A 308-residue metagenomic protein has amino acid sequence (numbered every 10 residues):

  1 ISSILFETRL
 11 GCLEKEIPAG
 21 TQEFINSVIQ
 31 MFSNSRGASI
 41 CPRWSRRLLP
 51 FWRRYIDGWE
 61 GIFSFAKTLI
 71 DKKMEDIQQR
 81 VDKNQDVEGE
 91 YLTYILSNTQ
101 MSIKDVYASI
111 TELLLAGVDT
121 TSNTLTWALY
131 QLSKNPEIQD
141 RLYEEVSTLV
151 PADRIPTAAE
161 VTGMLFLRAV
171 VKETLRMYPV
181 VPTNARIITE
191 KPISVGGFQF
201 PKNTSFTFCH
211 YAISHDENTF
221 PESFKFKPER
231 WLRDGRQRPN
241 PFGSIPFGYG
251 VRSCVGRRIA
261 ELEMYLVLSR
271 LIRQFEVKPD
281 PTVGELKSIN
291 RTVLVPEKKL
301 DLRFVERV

Functional and structural regions predicted by a protein language model:
I1, G58, I62-L69, Y94-S147 (+6 more regions): Central I-helix of cytochrome P450 enzymes
S2-F6, G20-K72, K104, P151-I155 (+1 more regions): Cytochrome P450 catalytic-domain helical core, especially the substrate-recognition surface and oxygen-activation
S3, G11-G20, R43-F65, V81-D86 (+4 more regions): Cytochrome P450
S27-Q30, N34, G58-L125, T157-M164 (+2 more regions): Conserved cytochrome P450 catalytic core segment spanning the I/J/K helices
S64, T68, P156-G196, E217: Conserved cytochrome P450 K-helix E-x-x-R motif and the immediately C-terminal K′/meander segment
A116, G196, R233-M264, S288-R291: Cytochrome P450 heme-thiolate "Cys pocket" and heme-binding signature region
P136-I138, R257-V295: Cytochrome P450 heme-binding "Cys pocket" and the immediately downstream C-terminal segment
E190, F208-G235: Conserved cytochrome P450 K-helix/beta-meander segment immediately N-terminal to the heme-binding cysteine loop
